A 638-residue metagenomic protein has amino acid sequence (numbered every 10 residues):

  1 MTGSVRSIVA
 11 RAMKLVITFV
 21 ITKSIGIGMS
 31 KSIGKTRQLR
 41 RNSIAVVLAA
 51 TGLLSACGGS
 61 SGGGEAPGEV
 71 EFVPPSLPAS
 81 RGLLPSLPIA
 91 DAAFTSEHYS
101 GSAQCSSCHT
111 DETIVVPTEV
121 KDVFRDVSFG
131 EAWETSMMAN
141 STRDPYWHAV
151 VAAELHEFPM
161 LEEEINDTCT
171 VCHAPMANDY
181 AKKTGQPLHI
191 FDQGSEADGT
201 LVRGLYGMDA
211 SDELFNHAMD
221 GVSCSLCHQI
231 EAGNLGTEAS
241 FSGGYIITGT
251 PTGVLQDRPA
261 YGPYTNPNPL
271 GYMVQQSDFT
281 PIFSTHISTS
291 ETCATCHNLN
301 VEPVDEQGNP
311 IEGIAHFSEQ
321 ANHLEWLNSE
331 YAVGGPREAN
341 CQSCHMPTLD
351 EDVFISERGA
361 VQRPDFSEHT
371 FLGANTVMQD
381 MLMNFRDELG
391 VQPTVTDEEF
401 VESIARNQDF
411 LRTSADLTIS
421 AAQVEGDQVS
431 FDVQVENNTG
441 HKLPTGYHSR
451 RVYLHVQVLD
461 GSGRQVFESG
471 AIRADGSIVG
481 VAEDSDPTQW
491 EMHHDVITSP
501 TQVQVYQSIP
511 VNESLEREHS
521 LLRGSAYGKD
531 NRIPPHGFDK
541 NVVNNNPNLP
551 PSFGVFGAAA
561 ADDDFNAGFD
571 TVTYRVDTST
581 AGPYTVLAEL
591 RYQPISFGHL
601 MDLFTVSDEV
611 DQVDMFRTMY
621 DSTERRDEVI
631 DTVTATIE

Functional and structural regions predicted by a protein language model:
I8, A12-M13, K23, K31-A45: Bacterial N-terminal signal peptides that target proteins for export
A45-S55: Bacterial N-terminal signal peptides
L54-R81: Bacterial Sec-dependent N-terminal signal peptides
F72-P88, I114-E154, Q186-V555, A561-N566 (+3 more regions): Primarily the internal scaffold of c-type cytochrome electron-transfer domains, especially repeated/multiheme c-type
H98-G101, E162-I165, D220, T289 (+1 more regions): Short metal-coordination and nucleic-acid-contact micro-motifs, chiefly zinc-binding Cys/His arrays
C105-C108, C169-C172, C224, C293 (+1 more regions): Short cysteine-rich clusters marking metal-coordination/redox-active sites
N166, V171-K182: Conserved, well-structured interaction surfaces
